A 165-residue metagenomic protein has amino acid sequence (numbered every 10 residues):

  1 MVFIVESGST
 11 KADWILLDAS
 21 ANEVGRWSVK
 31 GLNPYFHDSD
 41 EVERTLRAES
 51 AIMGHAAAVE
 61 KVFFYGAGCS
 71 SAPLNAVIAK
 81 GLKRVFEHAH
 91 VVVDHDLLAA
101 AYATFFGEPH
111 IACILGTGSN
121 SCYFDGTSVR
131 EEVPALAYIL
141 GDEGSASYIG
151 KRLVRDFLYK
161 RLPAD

Functional and structural regions predicted by a protein language model:
V2-E6, V59-F63, V92, H110-I114: Short glycine-aspartate micro-motif
V2-R44, A58, V129-R130, A135: Short glycine-rich, Thr/Ser-proximal phosphate-binding strand/loop in the N-terminal lobe of ATP-dependent enzymes
E6-G8, F86, A103-G107, A112-L115 (+1 more regions): Solvent-exposed alpha-helices and their adjacent loops that cap or buttress functional pockets in soluble metabolic
A12-L17, Y102, C113, S119-F124: Short beta-strand scaffold segments in enzyme catalytic cores
A51-V92, T104-F105: Short beta-strand-loop/turn "lid" adjacent to the catalytic site in phosphate-handling enzymes
A76, S119-V133: Acidic-glycine-rich active-site phosphate/pyrophosphate-binding loop
D96, G116: Active-site glycine-centered loops adjacent to acidic/histidine catalytic or metal-binding residues that shape
V129-D165: Glycine-rich phosphate-binding loop plus the immediately following alpha-helix
